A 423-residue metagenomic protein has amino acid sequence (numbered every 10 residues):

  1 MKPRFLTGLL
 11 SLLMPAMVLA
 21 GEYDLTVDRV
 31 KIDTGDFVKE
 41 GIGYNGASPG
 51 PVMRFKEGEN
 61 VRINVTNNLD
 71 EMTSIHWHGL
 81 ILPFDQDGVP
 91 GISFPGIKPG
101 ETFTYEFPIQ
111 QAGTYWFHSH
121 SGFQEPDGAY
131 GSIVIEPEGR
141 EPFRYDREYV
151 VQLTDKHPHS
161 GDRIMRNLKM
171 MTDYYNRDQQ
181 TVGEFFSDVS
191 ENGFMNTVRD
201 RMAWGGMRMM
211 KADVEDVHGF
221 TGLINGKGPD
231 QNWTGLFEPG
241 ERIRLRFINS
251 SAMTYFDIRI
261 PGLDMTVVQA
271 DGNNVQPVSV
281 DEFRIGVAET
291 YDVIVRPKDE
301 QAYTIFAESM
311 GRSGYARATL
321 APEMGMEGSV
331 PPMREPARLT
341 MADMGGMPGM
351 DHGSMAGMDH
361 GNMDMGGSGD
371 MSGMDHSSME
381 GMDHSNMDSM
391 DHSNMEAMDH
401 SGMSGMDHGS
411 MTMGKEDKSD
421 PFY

Functional and structural regions predicted by a protein language model:
M1-L9: Bacterial N-terminal signal peptides that target proteins for export
A20-R259, L263-V287, I294, M324-S372 (+2 more regions): Histidine-centered copper-binding motifs that mark active-site loops of extracellular/periplasmic copper enzymes
G113-W116, Q301-I305: Short glycine/proline/serine/threonine-rich loop/turn segments at secondary-structure transition edges
F123-A129, A302, M310-R317: Short acidic/polar inter-strand loop motif in beta-rich domains
I248, D292-T304: A conserved active-site cap/scaffold subdomain adjacent to cofactor or substrate pockets
N362, S377-G381, S385-D388, S393-E396 (+1 more regions): Thr-biased low-complexity repeat/linker tracts and other Thr-enriched repetitive architectures
G366, H392, H400, H408 (+1 more regions): Hard-cation-handling environments
